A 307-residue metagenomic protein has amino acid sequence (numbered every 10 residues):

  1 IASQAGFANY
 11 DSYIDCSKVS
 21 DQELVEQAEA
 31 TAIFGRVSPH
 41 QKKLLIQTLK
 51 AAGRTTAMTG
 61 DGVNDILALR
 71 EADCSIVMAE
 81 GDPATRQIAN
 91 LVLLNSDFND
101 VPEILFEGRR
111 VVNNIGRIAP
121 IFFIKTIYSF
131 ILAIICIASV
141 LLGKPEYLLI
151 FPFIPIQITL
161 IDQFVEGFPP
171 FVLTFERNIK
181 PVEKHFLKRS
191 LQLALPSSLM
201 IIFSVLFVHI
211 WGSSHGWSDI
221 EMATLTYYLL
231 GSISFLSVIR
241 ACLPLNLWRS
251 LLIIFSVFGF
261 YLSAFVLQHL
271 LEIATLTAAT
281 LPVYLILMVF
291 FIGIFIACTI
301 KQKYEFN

Functional and structural regions predicted by a protein language model:
A2: Conserved hydrophobic residues forming the short capping helix/wall of the S-adenosyl-L-methionine
A5-A57, G62, A72, V77-R249 (+1 more regions): Membrane-embedded transport module
L69: Basic, alpha-helical nucleic-acid-binding regions used in initiation and control of genome expression
Y227-L230, A278-I294: Small-residue-rich transmembrane alpha-helices that serve as helix-helix interface/gating elements in multipass
H269-T280: Membrane-helix boundary connector in multi-pass membrane proteins
F295-N307: Membrane-interface capping segments at transmembrane-helix boundaries
